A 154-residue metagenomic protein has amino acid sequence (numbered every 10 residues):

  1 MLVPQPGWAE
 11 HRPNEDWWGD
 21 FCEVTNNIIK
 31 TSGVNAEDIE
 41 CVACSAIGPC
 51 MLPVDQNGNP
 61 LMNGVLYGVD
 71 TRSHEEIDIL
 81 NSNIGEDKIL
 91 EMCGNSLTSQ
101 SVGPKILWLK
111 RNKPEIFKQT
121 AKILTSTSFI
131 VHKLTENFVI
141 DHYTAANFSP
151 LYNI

Functional and structural regions predicted by a protein language model:
M1-N63, E91, Q119: N-terminal glycine/serine-rich phosphate-binding loop of ATP-dependent small-molecule kinases, especially carbohydrate
G19, T71-E75, P104-L107, S128: Residues on a specific face of well-ordered alpha-helices
E40-N83, E115, N137, P150: Glycine/Thr-rich phosphate-binding loops that ligate phosphate moieties of nucleotide and other phosphorylated ligands
C44, V54-N57, I89-I154: Gly/Ser/Thr-rich active-site cleft segment
